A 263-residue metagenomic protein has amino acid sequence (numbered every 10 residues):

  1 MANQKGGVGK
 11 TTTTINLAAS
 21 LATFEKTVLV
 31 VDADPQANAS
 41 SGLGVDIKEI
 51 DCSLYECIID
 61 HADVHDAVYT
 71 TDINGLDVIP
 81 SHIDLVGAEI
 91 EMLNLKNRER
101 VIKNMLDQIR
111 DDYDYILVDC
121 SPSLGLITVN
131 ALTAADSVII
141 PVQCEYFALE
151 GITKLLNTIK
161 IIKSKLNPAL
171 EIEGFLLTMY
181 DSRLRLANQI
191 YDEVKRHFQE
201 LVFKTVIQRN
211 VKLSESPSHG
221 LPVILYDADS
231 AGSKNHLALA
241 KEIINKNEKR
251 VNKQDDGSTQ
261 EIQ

Functional and structural regions predicted by a protein language model:
M1-Q263: P-loop NTP-binding core
